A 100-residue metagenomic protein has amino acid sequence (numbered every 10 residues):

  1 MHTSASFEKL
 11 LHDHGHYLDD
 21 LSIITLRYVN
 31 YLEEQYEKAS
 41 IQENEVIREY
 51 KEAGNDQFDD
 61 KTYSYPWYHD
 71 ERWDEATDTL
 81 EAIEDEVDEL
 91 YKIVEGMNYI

Functional and structural regions predicted by a protein language model:
M1-Y17: Extreme N-terminal leader/activation tails
D20: Conserved aromatic-histidine-acidic binding/catalytic patches
I23-Y91: Acidic, low-complexity, intrinsically disordered interaction modules
G96-I100: Short acidic DE-rich linear segments
